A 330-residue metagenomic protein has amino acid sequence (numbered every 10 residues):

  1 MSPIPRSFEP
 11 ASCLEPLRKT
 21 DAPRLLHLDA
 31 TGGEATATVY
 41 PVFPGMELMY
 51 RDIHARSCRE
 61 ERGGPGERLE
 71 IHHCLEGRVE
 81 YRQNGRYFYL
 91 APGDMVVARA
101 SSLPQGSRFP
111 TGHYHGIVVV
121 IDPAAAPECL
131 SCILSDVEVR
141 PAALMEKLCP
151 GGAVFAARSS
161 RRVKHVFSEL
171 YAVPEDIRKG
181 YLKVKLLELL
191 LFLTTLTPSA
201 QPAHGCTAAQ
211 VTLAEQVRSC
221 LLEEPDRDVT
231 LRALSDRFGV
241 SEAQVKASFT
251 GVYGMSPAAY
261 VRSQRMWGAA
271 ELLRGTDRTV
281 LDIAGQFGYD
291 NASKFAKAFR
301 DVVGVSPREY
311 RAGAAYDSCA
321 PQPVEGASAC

Functional and structural regions predicted by a protein language model:
M1-V42, Q322, A329: A short, N-terminal "cap"/entry segment at the start of jelly-roll beta-barrel domains of the cupin/DSBH fold
L26-P141: N-terminal regulatory/effector-sensing and dimerization cores that precede helix-turn-helix DNA-binding domains
P141-S159, A172-Y181, L190-S219, E223 (+3 more regions): Short, Lys/Arg-enriched, Trp-marked, Pro/Gly-tolerant hinge/linker segments that flank
L182, F238, F287-G288: Core residues of bacterial helix-turn-helix
E215-E223, R227-A233, T250-S293, A312-C330: Terminal helix-turn-helix DNA-binding modules in bacterial transcription factors
A233-V240: Helix-turn-helix
Q244-V245, F249, K294-F295, F299: Short hydrophobic/aromatic patch on the recognition helix
